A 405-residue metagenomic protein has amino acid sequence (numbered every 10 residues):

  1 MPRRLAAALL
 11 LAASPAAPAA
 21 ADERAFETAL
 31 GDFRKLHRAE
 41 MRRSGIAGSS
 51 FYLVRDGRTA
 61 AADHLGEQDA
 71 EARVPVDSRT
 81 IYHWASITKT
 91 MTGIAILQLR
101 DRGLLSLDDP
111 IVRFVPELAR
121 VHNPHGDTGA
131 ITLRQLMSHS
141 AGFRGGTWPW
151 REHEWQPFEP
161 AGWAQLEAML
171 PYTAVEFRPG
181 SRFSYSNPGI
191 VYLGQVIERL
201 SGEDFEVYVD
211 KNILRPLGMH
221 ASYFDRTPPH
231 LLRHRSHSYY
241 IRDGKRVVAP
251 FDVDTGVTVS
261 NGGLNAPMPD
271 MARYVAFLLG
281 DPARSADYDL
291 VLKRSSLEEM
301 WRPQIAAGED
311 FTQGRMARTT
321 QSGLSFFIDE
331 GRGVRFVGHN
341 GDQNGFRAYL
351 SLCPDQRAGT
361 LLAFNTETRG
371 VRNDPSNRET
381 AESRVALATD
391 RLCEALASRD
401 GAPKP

Functional and structural regions predicted by a protein language model:
M1-R4: Positively charged n-region of N-terminal signal peptides that target proteins for export
A6-S14: Bacterial N-terminal signal peptides
A21-D63, W148, P157, E198-E203 (+4 more regions): Catalytic loop of the DD-peptidase/beta-lactamase superfamily, centered on the K-T-G motif and neighboring
G31-H37, F51, G57, I81-D108 (+2 more regions): Active-site SXXK
G48, H83-I87, L99-R144, W148 (+4 more regions): Active-site helix/loop module of the DD-peptidase/beta-lactamase fold, centered on the serine-lysine SxxK catalytic
Q68, R102, H139, T173 (+2 more regions): Generic structural signal for alpha-helix termini and adjacent loop/cap motifs
S86-I87, S184-N187: Catalytic nucleophile serine of serine hydrolases, specifically the conserved "nucleophile elbow" pentapeptide
A164-E176, R242-G256: The feature captures the short pre-catalytic strand/loop hairpin that immediately precedes and shapes the active-site
